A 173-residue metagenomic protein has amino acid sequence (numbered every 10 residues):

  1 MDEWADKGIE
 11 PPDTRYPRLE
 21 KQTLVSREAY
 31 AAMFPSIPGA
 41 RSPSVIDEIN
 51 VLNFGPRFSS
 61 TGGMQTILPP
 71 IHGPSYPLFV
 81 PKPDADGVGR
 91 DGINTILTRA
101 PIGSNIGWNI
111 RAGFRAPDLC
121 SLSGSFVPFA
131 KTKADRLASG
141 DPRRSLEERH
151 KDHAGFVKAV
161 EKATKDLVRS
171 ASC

Functional and structural regions predicted by a protein language model:
D2-C173: C-terminal His-loop and adjacent cap/lid subdomain of alpha/beta-hydrolase
